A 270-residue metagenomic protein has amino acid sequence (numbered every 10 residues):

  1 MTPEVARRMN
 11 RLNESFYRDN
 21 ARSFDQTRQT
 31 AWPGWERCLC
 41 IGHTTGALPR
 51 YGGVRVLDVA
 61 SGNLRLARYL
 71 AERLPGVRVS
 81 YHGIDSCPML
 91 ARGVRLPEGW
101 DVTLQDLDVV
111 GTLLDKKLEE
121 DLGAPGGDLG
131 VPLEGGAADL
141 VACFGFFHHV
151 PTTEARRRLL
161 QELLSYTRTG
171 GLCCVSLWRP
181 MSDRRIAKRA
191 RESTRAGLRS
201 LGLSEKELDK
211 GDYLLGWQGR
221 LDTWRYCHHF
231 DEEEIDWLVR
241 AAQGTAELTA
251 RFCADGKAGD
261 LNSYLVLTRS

Functional and structural regions predicted by a protein language model:
M1-V54, N63-V131, C174-S270: Class I (Rossmann-like) S-adenosyl-L-methionine-dependent methyltransferase catalytic domain, capturing the SAM-binding
G53, A137-A138: Local beta-strand N-terminus motif with an aromatic residue
A60: Conserved S-adenosyl-L-methionine
A142: A conserved beta-strand element that flanks and buttresses the S-adenosyl-L-methionine
G145-H149: Short catalytic micro-motifs in class I SAM-dependent methyltransferases
V150-E162: A short, conserved alpha-helix within the catalytic core of class I
T167-C173: Short glycine-dipeptide loop
